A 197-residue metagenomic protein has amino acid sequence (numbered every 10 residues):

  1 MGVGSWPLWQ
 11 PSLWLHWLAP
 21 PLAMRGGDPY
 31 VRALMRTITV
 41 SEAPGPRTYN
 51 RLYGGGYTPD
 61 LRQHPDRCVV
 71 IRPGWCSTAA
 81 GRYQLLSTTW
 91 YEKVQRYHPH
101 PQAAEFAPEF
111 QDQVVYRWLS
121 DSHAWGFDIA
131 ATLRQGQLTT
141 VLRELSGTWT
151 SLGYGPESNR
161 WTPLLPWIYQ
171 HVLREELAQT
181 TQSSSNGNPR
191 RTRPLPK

Functional and structural regions predicted by a protein language model:
G2-P101, V114, W118-F127, A131-K197: Cell-wall polysaccharide-cleaving catalytic domain and substrate-binding groove, primarily in peptidoglycan/chitin
Q102-D112: Active-site metal-coordination segments of metallo-dependent hydrolases
